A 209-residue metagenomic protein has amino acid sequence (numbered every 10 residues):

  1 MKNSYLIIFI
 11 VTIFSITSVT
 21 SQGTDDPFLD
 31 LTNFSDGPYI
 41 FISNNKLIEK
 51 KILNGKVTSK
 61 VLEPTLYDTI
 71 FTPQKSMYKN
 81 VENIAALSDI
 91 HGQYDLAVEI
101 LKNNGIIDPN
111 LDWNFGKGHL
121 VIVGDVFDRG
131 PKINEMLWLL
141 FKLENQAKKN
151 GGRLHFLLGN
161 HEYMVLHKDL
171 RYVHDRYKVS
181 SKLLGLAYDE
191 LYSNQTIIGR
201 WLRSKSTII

Functional and structural regions predicted by a protein language model:
M1-T24: Bacterial Sec-dependent N-terminal signal peptides
Q22-I209: Feature recognizes metal-dependent phosphohydrolase scaffolds
